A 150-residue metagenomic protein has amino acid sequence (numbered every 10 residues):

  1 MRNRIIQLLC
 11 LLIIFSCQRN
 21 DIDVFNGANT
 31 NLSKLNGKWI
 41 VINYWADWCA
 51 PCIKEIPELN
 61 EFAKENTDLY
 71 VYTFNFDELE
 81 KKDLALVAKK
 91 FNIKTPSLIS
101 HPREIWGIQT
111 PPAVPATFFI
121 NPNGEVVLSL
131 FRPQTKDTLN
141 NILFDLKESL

Functional and structural regions predicted by a protein language model:
M1-F15: Sec-dependent bacterial lipoprotein signal peptides
L11-K34, T95-P96: N-terminal "domain-start" segment that seeds a small globular fold
L32-I53, Y72: Short active-site neighborhood of thiol/selenol oxidoreductases, capturing the structured segment around
N36-K38, D68, I93-K94: Active-site acidic short loop of glycosyltransferases
A50, E78-K82, Q134-D137: Short alpha-helical
K54-F91, H101-G107: Structural microenvironment flanking redox-active thiols in thiol-disulfide oxidoreductases
K89-I93, S100-F144: Thiol/disulfide oxidoreductase modules built on the thioredoxin-like
